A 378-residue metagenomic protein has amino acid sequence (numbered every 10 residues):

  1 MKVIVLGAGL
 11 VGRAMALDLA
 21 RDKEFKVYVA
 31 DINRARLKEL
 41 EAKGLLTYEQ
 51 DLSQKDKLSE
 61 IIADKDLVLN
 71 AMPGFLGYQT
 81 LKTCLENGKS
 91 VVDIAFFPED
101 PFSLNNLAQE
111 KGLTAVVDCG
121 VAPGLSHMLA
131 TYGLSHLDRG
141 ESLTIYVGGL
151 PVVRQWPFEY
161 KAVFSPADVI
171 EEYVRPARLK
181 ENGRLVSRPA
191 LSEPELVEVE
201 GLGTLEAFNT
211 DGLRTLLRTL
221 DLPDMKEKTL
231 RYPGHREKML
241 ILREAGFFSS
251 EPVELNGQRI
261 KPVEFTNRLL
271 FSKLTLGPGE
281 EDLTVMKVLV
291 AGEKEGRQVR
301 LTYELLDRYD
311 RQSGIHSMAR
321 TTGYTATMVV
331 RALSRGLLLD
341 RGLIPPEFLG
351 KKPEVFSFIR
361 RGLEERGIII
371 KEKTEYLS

Functional and structural regions predicted by a protein language model:
V3-G7: Conserved N-terminal Rossmann-fold NAD(P)-binding element of oxidoreductases
G12-R13: N-terminal Rossmann-fold NAD(P) dinucleotide-binding loop
N33-R36, P98: Helix N-cap at the beta1-alpha1 junction of Rossmann-like dinucleotide-binding domains, i.e., the first residues
K43-Q54: Rossmann-fold cofactor-recognition segment
L52-D64: Conserved Rossmann-fold cofactor-binding substructure of NAD(P)-dependent oxidoreductases
L67-E86, F97-D100: Beta-loop-alpha module in the N-terminal Rossmann-like domain of NAD(P)-dependent dehydrogenases, especially those
I94-V117: Rossmann-fold NAD(P)-binding glycine/threonine-rich loop
H136-S378: C-terminal catalytic/substrate-binding lobe primarily of soluble NAD(P)-dependent oxidoreductases
